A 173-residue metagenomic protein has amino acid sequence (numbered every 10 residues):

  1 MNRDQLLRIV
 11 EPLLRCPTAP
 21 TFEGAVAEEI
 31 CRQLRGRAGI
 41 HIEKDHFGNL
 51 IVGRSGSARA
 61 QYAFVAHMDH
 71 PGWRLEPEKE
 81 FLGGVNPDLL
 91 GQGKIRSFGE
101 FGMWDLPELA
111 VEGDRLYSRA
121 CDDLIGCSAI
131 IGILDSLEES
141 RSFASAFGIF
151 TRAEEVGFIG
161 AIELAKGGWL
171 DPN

Functional and structural regions predicted by a protein language model:
M1-N173: N-terminal hydrophobic/helix-forming segments and targeting peptides
